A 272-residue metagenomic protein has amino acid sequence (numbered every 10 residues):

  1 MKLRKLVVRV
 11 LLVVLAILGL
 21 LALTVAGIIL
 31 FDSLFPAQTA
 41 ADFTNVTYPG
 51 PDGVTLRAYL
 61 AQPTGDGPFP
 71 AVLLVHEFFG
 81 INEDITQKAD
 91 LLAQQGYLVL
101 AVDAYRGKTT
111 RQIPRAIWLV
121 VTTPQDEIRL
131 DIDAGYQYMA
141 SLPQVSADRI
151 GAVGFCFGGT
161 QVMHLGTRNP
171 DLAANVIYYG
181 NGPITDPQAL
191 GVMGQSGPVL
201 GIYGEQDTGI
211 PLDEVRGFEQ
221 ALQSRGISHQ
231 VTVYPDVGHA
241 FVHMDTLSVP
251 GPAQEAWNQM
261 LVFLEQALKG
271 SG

Functional and structural regions predicted by a protein language model:
M1-L20: N-terminal Sec-pathway targeting helices
R9, P36-A40, N45-Q62, D66-S141 (+1 more regions): Serine-hydrolase catalytic machinery in alpha/beta-hydrolase-like enzymes
Y97, A104, G180, Y234-D236: Active-site loop/turn elements of alpha/beta-hydrolase fold enzymes, especially the short glycine-/histidine-rich
A134-G194: Primarily recognizes the serine-hydrolase "nucleophile elbow" in alpha/beta-hydrolase and SGNH/GDSL folds
Q195, G201-Y203: Short beta-strand/loop motif that positions the catalytic acidic residue of the alpha/beta-hydrolase fold
Q206-I210: Acidic catalytic loop of the alpha/beta-hydrolase fold
P211-A221: Short alpha-helix in the alpha/beta-hydrolase fold that links the catalytic acid
Q223-G272: C-terminal catalytic histidine-bearing segment of alpha/beta-hydrolase fold enzymes
